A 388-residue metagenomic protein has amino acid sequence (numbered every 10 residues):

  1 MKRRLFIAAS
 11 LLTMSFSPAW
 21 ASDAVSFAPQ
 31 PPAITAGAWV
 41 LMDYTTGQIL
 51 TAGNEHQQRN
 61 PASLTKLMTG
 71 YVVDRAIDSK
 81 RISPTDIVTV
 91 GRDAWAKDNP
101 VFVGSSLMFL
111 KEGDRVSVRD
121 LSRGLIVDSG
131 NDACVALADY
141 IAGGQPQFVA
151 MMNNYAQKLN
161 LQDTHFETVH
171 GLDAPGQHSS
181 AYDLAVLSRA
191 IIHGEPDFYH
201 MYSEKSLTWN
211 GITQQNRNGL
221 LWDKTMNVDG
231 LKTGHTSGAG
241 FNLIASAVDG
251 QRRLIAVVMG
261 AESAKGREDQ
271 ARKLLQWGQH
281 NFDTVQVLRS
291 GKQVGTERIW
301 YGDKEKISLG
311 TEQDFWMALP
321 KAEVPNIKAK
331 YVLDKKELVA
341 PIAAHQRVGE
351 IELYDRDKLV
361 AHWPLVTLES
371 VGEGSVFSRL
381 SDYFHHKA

Functional and structural regions predicted by a protein language model:
R3-I7: N-terminal export leaders
A8, R123, S203: Phosphate-coordinating loops and pocket residues in cytosolic domains that bind phosphorylated ligands
A8-S17: Bacterial N-terminal signal peptides
S15-F16, D78, F282: Hydrophobic alpha-helical membrane context
F16-A24, V366: Bacterial Sec-dependent signal peptides at the C-terminal "C-region" and cleavage site
A21-H193: Active-site-adjacent loops and short helices of periplasmic peptidoglycan-processing enzymes
L161-H165, D173-A388: Domain-terminus/edge residues, biased toward the C-terminal soluble/receptor-binding domains of extracytoplasmic
